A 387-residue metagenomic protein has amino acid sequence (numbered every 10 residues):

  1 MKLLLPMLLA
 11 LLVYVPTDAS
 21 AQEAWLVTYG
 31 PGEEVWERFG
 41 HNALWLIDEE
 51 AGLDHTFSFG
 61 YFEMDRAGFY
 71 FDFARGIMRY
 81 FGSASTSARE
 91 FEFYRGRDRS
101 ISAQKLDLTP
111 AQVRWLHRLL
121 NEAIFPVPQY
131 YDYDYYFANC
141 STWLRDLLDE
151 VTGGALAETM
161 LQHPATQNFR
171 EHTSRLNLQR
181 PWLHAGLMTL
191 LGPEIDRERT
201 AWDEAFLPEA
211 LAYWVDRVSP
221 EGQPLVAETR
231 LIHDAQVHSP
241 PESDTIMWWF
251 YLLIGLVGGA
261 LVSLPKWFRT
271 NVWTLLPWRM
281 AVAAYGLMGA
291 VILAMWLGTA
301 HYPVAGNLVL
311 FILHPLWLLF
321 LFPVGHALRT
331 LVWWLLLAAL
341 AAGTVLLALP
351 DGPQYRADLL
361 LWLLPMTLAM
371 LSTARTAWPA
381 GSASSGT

Functional and structural regions predicted by a protein language model:
M1-L4: Positively charged n-region of N-terminal signal peptides that target proteins for export
P6-Y14: Bacterial N-terminal signal peptides
V13-A19, A383: Low-complexity, intrinsically disordered tandem-repeat tracts enriched in small/polar residues
D18-S239: Soluble extramembrane regions of membrane proteins in the secretory/endomembrane system
S85-R89, T109, Q167-N168, S243-L261 (+2 more regions): General structural signal for secondary-structure boundaries
A155, T159, F268-N271, G325: Membrane-interface elements of multi-pass transporters and channels
V218-G306: Core alpha-helical transmembrane segments of integral membrane proteins
K266-W267, A283-T387: Generic detector of multi-pass transmembrane helix bundles and their immediately adjacent loops in polytopic membrane
